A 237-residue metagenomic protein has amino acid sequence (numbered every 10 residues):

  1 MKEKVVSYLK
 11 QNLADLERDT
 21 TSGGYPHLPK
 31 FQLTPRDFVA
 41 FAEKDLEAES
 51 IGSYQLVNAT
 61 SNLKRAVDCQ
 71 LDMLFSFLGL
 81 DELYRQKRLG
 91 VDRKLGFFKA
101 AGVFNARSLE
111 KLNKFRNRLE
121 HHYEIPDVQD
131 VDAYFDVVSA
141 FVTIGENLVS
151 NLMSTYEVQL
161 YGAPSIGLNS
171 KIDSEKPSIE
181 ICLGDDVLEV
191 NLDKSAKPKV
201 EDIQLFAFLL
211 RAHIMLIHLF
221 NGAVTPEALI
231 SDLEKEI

Functional and structural regions predicted by a protein language model:
M1-V57, S150-S154, I166-L168, P177 (+1 more regions): Charged alpha-helical initiation segments
F31-L33, K99, V103-T155: Charge-enriched, short contiguous segments at helix-coil
F41-D45, L74-D81, D130-S178: Amphipathic, Lys/Arg-enriched alpha-helical patches that create a basic surface for binding polyanionic ligands
E43-S50, L89-G96, E120-H121: Short, charged/polar, low-complexity loop and linker segments that flank or interrupt alpha-helical bundles
S50-V57, D81, R85, V128: Short, surface-exposed loop/turn segments at secondary-structure junctions
S53-S76: Short, hydrophobic, well-ordered secondary-structure elements
F75-F104: Short, charged amphipathic alpha-helical segments flanked by flexible coils
V158-E236: N-terminal accessory interaction module
